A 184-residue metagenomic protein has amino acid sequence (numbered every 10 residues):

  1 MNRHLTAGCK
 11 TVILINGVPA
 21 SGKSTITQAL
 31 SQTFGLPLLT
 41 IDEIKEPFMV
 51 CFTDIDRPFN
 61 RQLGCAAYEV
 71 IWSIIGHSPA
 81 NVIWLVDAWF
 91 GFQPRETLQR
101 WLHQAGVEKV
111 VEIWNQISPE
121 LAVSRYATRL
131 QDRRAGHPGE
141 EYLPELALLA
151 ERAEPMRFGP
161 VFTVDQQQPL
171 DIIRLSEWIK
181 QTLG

Functional and structural regions predicted by a protein language model:
I15: Hydrophobic anchor at the beta1->P-loop junction of P-loop NTPases
V18: P-loop (Walker A) phosphate-binding loop of NTP-binding proteins
S21: ATP-binding Walker
S24: Walker A/P-loop
Q28-G76: Conserved substrate/cofactor phosphate-moiety recognition/catalytic segment in nucleotide-dependent phosphotransferases
L63-V107: Glycine-rich phosphate-binding loop used to anchor ATP phosphates in small-molecule kinases, encompassing both
A105-A127: Conserved phosphate-donor/acceptor-positioning beta-strand/loop module used by diverse small-molecule
Q131-L175: Small-molecule kinase domains that catalyze NTP-dependent phosphoryl transfer to phosphate-bearing small molecules
